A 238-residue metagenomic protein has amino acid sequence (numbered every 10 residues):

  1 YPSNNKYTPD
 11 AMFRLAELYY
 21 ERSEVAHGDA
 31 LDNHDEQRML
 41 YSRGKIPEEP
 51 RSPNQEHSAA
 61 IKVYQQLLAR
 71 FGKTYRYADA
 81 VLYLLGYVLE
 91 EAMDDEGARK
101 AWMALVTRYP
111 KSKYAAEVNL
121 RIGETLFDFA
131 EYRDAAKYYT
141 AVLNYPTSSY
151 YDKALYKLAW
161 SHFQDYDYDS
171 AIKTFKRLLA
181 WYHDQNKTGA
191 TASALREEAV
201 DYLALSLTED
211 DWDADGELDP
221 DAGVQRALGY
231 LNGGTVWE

Functional and structural regions predicted by a protein language model:
Y1-E238: Acidic, polar-rich low-complexity tracts and alpha-helical solenoid repeat scaffolds
